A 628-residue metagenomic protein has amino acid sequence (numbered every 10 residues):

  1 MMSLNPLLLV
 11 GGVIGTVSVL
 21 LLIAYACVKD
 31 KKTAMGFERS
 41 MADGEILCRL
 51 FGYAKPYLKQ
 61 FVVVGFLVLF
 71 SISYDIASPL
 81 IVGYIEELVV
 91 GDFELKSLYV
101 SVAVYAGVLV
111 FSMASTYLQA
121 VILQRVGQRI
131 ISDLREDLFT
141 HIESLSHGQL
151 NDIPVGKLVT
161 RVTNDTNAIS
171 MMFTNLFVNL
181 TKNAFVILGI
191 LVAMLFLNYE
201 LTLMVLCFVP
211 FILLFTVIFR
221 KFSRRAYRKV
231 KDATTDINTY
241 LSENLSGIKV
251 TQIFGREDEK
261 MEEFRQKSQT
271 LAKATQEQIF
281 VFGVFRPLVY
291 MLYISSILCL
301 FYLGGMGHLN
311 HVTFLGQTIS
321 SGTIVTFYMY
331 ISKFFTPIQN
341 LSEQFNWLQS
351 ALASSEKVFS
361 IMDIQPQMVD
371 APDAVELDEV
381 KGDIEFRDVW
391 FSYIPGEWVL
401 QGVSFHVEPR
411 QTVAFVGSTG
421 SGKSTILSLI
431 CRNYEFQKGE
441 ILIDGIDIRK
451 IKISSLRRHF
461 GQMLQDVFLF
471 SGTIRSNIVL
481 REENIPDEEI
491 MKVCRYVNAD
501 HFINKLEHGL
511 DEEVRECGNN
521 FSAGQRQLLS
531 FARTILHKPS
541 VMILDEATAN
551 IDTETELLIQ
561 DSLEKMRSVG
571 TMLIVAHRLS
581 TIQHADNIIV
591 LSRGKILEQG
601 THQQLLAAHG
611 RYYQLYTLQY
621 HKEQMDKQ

Functional and structural regions predicted by a protein language model:
M1-F37, F61-S115, I122, F196-E200 (+2 more regions): Transmembrane helix-loop-helix hairpins at lipid-water interfaces of multipass membrane proteins, especially the type-1
M2-S3, F66, Y74-S78, Y84 (+6 more regions): Hydrophobic alpha-helical transmembrane segments of ABC transporter permease domains
A26-D43, F66-L67, Y74-E87, V108-V155 (+11 more regions): Juxtamembrane helix-loop junctions of ABC transporter transmembrane domains
D43-Y57, L158: A short amphipathic helical element positioned immediately N-terminal to and/or at the very start of a transmembrane
K55, F93, Q128, E136-T160 (+6 more regions): Short intracellular "coupling" helices and adjacent cytoplasmic loop segments at the cytosolic face of multi-pass
K55-K59, H147-G148, N164-F173, F177 (+7 more regions): An intracellular "coupling" helix at the cytosolic face of ABC transporter transmembrane type-1 domains
D92-E94, V100, A193-P210, E277-E356 (+1 more regions): Helix-loop-helix
D363, D370-A371, L377-Q628: ABC-type nucleotide-binding domain
